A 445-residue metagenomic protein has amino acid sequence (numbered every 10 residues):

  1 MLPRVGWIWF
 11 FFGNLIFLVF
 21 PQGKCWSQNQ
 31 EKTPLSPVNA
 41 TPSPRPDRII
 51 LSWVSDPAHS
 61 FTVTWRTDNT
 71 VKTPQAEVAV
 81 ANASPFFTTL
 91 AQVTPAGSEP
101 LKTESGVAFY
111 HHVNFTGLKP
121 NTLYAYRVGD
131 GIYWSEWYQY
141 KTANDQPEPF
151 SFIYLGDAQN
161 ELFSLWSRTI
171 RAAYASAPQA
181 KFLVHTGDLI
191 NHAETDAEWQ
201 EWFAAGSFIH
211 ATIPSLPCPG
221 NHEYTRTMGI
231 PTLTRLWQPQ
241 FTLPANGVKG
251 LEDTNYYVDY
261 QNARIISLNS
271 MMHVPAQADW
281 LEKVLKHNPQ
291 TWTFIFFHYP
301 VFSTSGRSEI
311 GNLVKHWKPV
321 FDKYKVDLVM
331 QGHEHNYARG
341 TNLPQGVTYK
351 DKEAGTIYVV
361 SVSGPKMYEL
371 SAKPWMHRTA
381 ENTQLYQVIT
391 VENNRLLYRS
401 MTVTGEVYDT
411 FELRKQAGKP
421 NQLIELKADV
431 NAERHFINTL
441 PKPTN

Functional and structural regions predicted by a protein language model:
M1-R4: N-terminal secretory signal peptides that target proteins for export/translocation
W7-W9, N14-Y154, A175-S176, D351 (+3 more regions): Acidic, histidine-bearing metal-coordination/catalytic regions of metal-dependent phosphoesterases
N82-G106, Y110, Y154-R168, A193 (+6 more regions): Acidic/histidine-rich helix-loop elements that form or flank divalent-metal/phosphate-binding sites at the catalytic
F109-F115, L123-Y140, A197-P289, H316 (+1 more regions): Extended active-site neighborhood of metal-dependent phosphoesterases/phosphodiesterases
Y154-G156, F182-D188, S215-N221, L268-N269 (+3 more regions): Active-site neighborhood of phospho(di)ester-bond hydrolases with catalytic His/Asp-centered motifs
L155-E161, T186-E198, R264-H273, T304-E309: The substrate-binding groove and active-site-proximal loops of carbohydrate-active enzymes, especially glycoside
W166-R226, K323: Core catalytic region of metal-dependent phosphoesterases/phosphodiesterases, especially metallo-beta-lactamase-like
N288-V329, T348-K350, E369: Active-site-proximal segments of metal-dependent phosphoesterases and phosphodiesterases across multiple
